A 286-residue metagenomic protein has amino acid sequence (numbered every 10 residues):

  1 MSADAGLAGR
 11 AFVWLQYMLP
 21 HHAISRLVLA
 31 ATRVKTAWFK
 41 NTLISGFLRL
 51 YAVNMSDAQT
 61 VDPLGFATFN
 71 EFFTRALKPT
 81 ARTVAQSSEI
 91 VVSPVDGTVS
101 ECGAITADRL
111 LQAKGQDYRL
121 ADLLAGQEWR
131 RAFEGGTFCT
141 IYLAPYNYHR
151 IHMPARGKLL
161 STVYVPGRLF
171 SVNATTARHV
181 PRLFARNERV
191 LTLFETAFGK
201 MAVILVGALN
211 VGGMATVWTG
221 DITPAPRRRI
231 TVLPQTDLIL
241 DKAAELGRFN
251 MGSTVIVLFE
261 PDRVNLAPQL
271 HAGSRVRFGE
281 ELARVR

Functional and structural regions predicted by a protein language model:
M1-R286: Contiguous, well-folded functional domains in the mature portion of proteins
